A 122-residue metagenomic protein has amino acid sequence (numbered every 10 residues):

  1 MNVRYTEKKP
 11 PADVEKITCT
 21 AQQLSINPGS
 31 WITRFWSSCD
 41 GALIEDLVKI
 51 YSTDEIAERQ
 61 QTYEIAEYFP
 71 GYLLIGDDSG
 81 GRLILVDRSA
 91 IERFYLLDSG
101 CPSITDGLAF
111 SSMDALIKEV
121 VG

Functional and structural regions predicted by a protein language model:
M1-L85, A90, V121: A surface-exposed partner-binding patch
S89-S99: Short, compact, well-ordered microdomains
G100-G122: Compact, glycine/acidic-enriched structural inserts
